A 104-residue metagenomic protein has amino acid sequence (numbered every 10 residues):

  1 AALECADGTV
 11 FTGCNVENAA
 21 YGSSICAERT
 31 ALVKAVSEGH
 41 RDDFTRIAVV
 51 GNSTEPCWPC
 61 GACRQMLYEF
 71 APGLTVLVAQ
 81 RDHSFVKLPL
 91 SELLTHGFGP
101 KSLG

Functional and structural regions predicted by a protein language model:
A1-C5: Short beta-strand scaffold segments in enzyme catalytic cores
T9-V10, F85: Hydrophobic "anchor" residues
V10, N15-E17, L90: C-terminal structural segment of proteins
F11, A20, P59: Short glycine/serine/threonine-biased micro-segments
N15-T30: Compact, glycine-rich, soluble single-domain proteins
S24-C26, K34-D43: Active-site- and interface-proximal helix/loop "cap" or "latch" segments in soluble metabolic and energy-transducing
E38-G104: C-terminal binding/interaction regions
